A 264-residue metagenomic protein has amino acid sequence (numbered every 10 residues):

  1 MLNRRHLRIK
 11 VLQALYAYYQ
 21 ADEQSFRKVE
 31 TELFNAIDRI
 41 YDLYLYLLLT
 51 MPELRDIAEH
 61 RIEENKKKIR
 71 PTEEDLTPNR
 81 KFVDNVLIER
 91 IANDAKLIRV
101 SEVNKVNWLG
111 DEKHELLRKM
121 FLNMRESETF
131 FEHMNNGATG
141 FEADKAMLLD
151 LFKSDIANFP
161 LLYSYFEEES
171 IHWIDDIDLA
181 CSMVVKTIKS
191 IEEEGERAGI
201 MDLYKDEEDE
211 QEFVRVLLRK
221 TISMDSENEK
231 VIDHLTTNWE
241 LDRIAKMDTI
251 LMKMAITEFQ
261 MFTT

Functional and structural regions predicted by a protein language model:
M1-T264: Class I Rossmann-like S-adenosyl-L-methionine
